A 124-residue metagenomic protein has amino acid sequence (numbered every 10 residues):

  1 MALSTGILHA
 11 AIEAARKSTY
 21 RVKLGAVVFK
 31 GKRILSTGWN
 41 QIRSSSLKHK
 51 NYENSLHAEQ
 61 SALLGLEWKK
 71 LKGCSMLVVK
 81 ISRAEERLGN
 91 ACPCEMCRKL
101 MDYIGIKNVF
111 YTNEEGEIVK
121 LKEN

Functional and structural regions predicted by a protein language model:
M1-V22: Short, basic/aromatic recognition patches
Y20, L24, L71-K72: Secondary-structure boundary/capping residues
K23-K32, S36, F110-Y111: Short beta-strand scaffold segments in enzyme catalytic cores
S36-N124: Zn2+-dependent cytidine deaminase-like catalytic core
